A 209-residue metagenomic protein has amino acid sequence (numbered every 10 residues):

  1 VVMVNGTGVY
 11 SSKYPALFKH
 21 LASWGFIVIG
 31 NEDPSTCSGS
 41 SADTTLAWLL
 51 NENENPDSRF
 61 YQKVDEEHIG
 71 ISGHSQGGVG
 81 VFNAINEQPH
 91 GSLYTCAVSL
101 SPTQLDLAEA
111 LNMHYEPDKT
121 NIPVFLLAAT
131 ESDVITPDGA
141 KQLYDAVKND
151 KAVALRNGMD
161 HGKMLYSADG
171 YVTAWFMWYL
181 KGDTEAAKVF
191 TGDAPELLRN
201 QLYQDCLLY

Functional and structural regions predicted by a protein language model:
V1-G6: Short beta-strand element of the alpha/beta-hydrolase
G8-K13, G30-L46: Catalytic nucleophile-loop/oxyanion-hole region of alpha/beta-hydrolase and closely related hydrolase-like folds
S12-G30: Short amphipathic alpha-helix adjacent to the substrate-entry channel of hydrolases
P15, D43, F82-N86, T173: Short, hydrophobic alpha-helix immediately C-terminal to the catalytic nucleophile
S40-V79, E87: Gly/Ser-rich "nucleophile elbow"/oxyanion-hole loop immediately N-terminal to the catalytic nucleophile in hydrolases
A84-Y94: Conserved hydrolase catalytic core segment
S92-L165: The feature captures the conserved acid-bearing segment of alpha/beta-hydrolase catalytic domains
N149, N157-G158, L165-Y209: Alpha/beta-hydrolase-fold serine-hydrolase catalytic core, especially in secreted/extracellular enzymes
